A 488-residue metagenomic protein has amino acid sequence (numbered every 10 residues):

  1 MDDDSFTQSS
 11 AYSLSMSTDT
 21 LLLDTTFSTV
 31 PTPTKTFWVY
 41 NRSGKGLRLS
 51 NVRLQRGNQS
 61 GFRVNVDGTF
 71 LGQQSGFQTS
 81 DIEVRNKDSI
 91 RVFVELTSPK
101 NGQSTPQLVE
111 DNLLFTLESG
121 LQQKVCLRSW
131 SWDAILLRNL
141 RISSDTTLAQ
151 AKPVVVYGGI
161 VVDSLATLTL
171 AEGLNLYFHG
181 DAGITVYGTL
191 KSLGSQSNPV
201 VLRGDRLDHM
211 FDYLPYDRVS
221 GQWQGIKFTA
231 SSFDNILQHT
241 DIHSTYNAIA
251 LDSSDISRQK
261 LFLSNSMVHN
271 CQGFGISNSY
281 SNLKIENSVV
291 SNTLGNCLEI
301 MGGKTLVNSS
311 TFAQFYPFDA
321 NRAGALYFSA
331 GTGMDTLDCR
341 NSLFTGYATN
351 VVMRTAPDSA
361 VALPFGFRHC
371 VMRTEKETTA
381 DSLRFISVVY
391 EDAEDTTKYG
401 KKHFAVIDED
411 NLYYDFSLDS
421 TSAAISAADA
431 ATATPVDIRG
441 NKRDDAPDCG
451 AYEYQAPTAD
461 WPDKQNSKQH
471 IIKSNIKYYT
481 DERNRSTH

Functional and structural regions predicted by a protein language model:
M1-T20, R42-E95, K100: Surface-exposed binding patches on compact interaction domains or structured appendages
S13-T25, V30-P31, T36, S75-Y414 (+2 more regions): Beta-strand/loop edge motif enriched in small/polar residues
R42, I438, E482: Short, ordered coil/turn segments that flank beta-strands lining enzyme active or ligand-binding pockets
I135-S143, P462-K468, S474: Disulfide-bonded cysteine-rich modules in secreted/extracellular proteins, activating on the conserved Cys frameworks
K442, P447-K464: A recurrent domain-boundary module in secreted/ectodomain proteins
Q465-H488: C-terminal outer-membrane/trafficking sorting elements
